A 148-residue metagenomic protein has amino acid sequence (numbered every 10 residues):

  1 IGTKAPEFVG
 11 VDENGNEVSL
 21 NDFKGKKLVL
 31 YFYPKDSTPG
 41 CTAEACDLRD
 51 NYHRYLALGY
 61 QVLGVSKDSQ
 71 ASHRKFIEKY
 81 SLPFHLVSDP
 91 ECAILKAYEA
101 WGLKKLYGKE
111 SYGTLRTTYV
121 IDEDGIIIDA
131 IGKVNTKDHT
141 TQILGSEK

Functional and structural regions predicted by a protein language model:
I1-K148: Chalcogenol-based redox active-site neighborhoods
